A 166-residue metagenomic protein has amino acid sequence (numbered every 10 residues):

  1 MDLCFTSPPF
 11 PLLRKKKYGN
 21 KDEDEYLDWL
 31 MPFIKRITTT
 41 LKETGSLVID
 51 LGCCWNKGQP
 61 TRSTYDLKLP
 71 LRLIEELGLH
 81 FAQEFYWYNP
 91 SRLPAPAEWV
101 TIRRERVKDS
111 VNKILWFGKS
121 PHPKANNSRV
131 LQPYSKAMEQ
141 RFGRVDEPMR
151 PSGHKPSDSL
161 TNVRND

Functional and structural regions predicted by a protein language model:
M1-D166: Core catalytic lobe of class I
